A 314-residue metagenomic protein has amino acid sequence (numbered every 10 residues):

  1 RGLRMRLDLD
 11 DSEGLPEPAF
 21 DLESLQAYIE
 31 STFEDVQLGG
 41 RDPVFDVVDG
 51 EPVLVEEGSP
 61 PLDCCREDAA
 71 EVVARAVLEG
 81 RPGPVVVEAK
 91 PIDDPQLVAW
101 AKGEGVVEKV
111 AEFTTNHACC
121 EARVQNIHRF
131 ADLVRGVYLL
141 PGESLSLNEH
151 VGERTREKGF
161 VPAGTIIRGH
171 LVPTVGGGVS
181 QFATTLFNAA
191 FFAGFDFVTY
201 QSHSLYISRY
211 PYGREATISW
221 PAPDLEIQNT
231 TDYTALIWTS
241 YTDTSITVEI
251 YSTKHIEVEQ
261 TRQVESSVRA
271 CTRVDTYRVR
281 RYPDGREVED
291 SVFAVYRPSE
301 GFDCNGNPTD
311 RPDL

Functional and structural regions predicted by a protein language model:
G2-M5, D10-L314: Well-ordered beta-sheet/strand-loop patches within structured domains
